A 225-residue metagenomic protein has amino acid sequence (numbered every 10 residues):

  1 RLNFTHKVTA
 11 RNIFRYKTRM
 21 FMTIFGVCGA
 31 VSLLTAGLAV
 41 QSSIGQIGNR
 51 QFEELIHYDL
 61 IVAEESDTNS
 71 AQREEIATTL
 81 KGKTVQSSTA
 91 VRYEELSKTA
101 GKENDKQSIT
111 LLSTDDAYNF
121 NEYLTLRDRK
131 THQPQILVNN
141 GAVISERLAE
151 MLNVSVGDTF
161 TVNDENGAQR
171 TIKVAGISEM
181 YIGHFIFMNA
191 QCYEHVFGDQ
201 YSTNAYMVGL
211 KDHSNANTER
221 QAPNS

Functional and structural regions predicted by a protein language model:
R1-F25, L38, S42: Feature of multi-pass inner-membrane transport and sensor proteins that recognizes transmembrane helices together
R11-Y16, C28, S113, P134-I136: Helix-boundary and loop/linker segments of multi-pass membrane transporters
F21, V31-Y58, S70: Alpha-helical transmembrane segments
I44-V62, D105-K106, N119, G198-T203: Membrane-proximal juxtamembrane linkers immediately C-terminal to transmembrane helices
R50-Q51, E74-T159, N163, T171-K173 (+1 more regions): Short beta-strand boundary microenvironments
L55, I136, I177-N217: Small-residue transmembrane helix packing/gating motifs
E74-L80, T218-S225: Short amphipathic alpha-helices in soluble, non-transmembrane regions that often serve as interface/regulatory elements
